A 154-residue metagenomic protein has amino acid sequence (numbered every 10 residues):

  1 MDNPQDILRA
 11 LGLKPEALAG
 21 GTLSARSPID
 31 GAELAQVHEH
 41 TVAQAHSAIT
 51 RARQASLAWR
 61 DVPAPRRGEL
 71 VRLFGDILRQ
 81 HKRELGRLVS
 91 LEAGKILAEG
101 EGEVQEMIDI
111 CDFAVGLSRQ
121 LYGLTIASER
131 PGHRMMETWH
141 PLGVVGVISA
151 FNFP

Functional and structural regions predicted by a protein language model:
M1-V37, E69, L73, G123-S149: Terminal low-complexity tails and localization/encapsulation signals of metabolic enzymes
L34-Y122, G132: Glycine-rich loop-to-alpha-helix module at the N-terminal edge of alpha/beta enzyme cores
F151-P154: Conserved coil-to-alpha-helix start sites within the AMP-binding
